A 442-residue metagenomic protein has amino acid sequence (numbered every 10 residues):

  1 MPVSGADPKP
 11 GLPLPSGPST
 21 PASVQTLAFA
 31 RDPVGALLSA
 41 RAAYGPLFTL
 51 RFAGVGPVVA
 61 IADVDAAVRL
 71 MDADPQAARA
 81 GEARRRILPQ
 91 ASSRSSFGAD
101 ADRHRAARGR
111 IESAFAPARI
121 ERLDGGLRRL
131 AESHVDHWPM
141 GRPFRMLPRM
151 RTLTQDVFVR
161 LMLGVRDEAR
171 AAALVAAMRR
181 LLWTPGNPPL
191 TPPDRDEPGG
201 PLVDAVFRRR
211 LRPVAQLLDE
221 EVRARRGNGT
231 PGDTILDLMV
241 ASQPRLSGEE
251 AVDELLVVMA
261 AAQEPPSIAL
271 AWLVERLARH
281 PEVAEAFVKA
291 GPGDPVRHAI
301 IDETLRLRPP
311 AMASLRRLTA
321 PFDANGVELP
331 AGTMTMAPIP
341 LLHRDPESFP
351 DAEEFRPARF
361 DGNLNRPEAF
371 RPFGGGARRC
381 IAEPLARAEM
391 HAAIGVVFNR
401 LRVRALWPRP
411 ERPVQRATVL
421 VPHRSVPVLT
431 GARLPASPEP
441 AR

Functional and structural regions predicted by a protein language model:
M1-S92, F97, A106, S133 (+2 more regions): N-terminal membrane-proximal hinge/A-helix region immediately C-terminal to the signal-anchor transmembrane segment
V3, L14, A177-R245: Cytochrome P450 catalytic core segment centered on helix I
V3-P13, A36, A80-A83, S92-E112 (+4 more regions): Cytochrome P450
Q25-G45, P292-V327, P346: Conserved cytochrome P450 K-helix E-x-x-R motif and the immediately C-terminal K′/meander segment
R51-V59, A118-R129, W138-R160, A169-A176 (+3 more regions): Cytochrome P450
T154, F158, L211-D219, L238-G291 (+6 more regions): Central I-helix of cytochrome P450 enzymes
A337-N363: Conserved cytochrome P450 K-helix/beta-meander segment immediately N-terminal to the heme-binding cysteine loop
E383-V419: Cytochrome P450 heme-binding "Cys pocket" and the immediately downstream C-terminal segment
